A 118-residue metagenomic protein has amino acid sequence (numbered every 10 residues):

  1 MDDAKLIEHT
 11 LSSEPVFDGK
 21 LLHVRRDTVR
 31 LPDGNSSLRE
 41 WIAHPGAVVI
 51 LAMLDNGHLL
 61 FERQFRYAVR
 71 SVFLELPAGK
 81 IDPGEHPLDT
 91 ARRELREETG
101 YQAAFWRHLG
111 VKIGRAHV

Functional and structural regions predicted by a protein language model:
M1-F17: Extended interaction-bearing regions that mediate binding to partners or small molecules
A4-K5, D18-H23, R70: A short, polar/charged loop/turn motif at coil->beta-strand junctions and beta-hairpin connectors
K5, R39-I42, V48-R93, E97: Conserved Nudix-box catalytic region and its N-terminal flanking loop in Nudix hydrolases and closely related
S12-V49, D55: Acidic, metal-coordinating catalytic segment for phosphate/diphosphate chemistry, firing primarily on the Nudix
G19, G34, G46, A78-G79 (+3 more regions): Glycine-centered flexibility sites
H23, P45-G46, M53, R66 (+2 more regions): Active-site segment of metal-dependent pyrophosphate-handling enzymes, primarily the Nudix hydrolase catalytic core
V24-R26, L38, E62, L76 (+2 more regions): Hydrophobic residues on conserved beta-strands that form the core of alpha/beta folds
